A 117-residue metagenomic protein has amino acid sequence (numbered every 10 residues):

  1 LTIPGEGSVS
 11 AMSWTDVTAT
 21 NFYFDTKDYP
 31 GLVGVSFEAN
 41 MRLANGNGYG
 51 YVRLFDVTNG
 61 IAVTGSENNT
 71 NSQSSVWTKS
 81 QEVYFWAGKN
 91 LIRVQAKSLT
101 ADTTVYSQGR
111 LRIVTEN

Functional and structural regions predicted by a protein language model:
L1-N117: Extracellular jelly-roll beta-sandwich "head" domains, especially the C-terminal globular C1q domain
